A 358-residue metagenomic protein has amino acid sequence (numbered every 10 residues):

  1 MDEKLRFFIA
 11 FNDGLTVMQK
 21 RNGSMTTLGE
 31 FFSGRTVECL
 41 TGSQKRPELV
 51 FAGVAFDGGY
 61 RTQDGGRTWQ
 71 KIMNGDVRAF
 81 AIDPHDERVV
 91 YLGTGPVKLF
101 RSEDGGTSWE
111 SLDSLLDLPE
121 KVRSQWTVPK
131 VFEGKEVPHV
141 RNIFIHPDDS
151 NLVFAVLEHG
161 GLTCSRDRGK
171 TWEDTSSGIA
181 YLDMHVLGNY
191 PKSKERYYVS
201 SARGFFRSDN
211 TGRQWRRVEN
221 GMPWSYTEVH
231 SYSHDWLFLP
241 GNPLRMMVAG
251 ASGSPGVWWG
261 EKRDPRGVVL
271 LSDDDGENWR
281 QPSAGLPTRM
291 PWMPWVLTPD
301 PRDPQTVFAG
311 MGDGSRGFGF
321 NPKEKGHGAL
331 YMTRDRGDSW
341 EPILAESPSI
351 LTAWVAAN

Functional and structural regions predicted by a protein language model:
M1-N358: Extracellular glycan-interacting surfaces
